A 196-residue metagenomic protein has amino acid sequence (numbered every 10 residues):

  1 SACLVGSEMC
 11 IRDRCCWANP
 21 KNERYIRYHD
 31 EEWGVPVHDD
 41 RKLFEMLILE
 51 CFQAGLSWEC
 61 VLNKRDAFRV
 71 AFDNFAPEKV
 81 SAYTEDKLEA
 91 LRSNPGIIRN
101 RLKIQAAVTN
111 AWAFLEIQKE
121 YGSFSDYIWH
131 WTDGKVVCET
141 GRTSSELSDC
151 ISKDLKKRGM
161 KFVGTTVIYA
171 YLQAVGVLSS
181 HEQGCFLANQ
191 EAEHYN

Functional and structural regions predicted by a protein language model:
S1-I11: Single conserved hydrophobic/aromatic residue that forms the stacking wall/gate of nucleotide- or nucleobase-binding
C15-H38: Acidic, glycine/proline-rich low-complexity segments that act as flexible tails and inter-domain linkers
G34-L43, G96-K103: Structural motif
L43-C60: Short, aromatic/basic-rich helix-turn unit that serves as a nucleic-acid recognition element
I48-F52, R69, E89-R92, S152 (+1 more regions): Amphipathic alpha-helical segments within well-ordered protein domains
W58, L62-A71, K103-A111: Non-catalytic DNA-binding core/recognition domains of DNA-processing enzymes
N74-E146: Alpha-helical ds-nucleic-acid-binding substructure associated with the helix-hairpin-helix region of base-excision DNA
Y127-V136, E146-E191: Catalytic DNA-binding helix-loop module of base-excision-repair DNA glycosylases/AP lyases
